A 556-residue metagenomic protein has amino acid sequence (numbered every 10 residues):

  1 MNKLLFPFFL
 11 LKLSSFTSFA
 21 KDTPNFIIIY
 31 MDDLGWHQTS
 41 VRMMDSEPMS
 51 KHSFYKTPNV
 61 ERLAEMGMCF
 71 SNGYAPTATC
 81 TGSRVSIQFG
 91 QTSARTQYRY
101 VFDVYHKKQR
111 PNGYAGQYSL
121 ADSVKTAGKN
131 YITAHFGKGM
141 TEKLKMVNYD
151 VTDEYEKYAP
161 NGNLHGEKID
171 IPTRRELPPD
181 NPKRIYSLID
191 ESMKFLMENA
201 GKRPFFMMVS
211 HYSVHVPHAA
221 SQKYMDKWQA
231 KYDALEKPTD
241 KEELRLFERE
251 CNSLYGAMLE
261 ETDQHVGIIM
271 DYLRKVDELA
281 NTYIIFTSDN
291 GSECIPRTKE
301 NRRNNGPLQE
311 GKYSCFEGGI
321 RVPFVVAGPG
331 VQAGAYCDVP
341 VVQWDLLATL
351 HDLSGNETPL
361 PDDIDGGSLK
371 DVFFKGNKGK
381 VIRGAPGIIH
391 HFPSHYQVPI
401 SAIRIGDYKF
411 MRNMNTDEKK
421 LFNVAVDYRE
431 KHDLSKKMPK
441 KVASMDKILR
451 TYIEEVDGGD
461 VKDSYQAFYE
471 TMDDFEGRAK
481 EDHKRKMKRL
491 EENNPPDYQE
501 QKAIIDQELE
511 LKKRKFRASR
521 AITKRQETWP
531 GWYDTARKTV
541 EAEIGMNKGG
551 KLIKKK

Functional and structural regions predicted by a protein language model:
M1-L4: Positively charged n-region of N-terminal signal peptides that target proteins for export
P7-S15: Bacterial N-terminal signal peptides
A20-M414, K419, V426-K447, T451-E454 (+1 more regions): Formylglycine-dependent sulfatase
D362-D363, D457-Y469: Short, flexible loop/turn segments with low-complexity composition
T471-A479: Charged, amphipathic alpha-helical linkers/stalks
